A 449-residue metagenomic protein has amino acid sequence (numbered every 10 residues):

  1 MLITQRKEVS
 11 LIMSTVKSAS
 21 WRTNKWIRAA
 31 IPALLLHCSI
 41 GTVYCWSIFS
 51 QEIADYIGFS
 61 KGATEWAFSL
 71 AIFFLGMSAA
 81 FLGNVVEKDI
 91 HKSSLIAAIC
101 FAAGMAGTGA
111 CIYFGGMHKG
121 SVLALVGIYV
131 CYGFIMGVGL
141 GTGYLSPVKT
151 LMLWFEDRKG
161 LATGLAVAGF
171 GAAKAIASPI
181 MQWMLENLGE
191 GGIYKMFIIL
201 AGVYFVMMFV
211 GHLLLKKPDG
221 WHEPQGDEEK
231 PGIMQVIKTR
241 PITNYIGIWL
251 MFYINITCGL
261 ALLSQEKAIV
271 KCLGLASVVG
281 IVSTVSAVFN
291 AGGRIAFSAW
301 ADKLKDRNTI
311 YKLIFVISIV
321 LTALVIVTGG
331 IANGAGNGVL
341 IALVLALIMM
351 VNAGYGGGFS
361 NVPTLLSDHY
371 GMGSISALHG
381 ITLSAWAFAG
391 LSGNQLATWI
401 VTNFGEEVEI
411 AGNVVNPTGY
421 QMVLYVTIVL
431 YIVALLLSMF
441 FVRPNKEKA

Functional and structural regions predicted by a protein language model:
W46-Q51, S178, P241-S298, F359 (+2 more regions): Extracytoplasmic gate region of multi-pass secondary transporters
I53, T142-F155, A162-T163, G357-Y370: Intracellular juxtamembrane helix-capping segments at the cytosolic ends of symmetry-related transmembrane helices
S78-I90, R294-D306: Helix-to-loop junctions at the C-terminal end of transmembrane segments in multipass secondary transporters
C100-S121, I317-G336: C-terminal ends and interior cores of transmembrane alpha-helices in multi-pass membrane transporters/permeases
G104, G120-T142, Y253, V339-G357: Hydrophobic core of transmembrane alpha-helices in multi-pass small-molecule transporters, especially MFS/SLC-type
F170-D219: Helix-loop-helix hairpin linking two adjacent transmembrane segments in secondary transporters
K174, H369-E406: A late C-terminal transmembrane helix in Major Facilitator Superfamily
F252, S286-F289, A296, K303-L365: C-terminal transmembrane helical hairpin of 12-TM major facilitator-type secondary transporters
